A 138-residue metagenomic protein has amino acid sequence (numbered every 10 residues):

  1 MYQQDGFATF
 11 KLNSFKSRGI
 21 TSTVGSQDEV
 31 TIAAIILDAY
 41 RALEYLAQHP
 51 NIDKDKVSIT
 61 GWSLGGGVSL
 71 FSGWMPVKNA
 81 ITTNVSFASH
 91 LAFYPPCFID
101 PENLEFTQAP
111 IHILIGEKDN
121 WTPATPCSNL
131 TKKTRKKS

Functional and structural regions predicted by a protein language model:
M1-Q48: Serine-hydrolase catalytic machinery in alpha/beta-hydrolase-like enzymes
K11-L12, G61, I115: Hydrophobic residues in well-ordered beta-strands that form the structural core
T21-V24, P96-I99, C127: Functionally engaged cysteine thiol sites
A33-Q108, N120: Primarily recognizes the serine-hydrolase "nucleophile elbow" in alpha/beta-hydrolase and SGNH/GDSL folds
T107, I113-I115: Short beta-strand/loop motif that positions the catalytic acidic residue of the alpha/beta-hydrolase fold
A109, P123-K133: Short alpha-helix in the alpha/beta-hydrolase fold that links the catalytic acid
R135-S138: Catalytic histidine neighborhood in serine/cysteine hydrolases with alpha/beta-hydrolase-type architecture
